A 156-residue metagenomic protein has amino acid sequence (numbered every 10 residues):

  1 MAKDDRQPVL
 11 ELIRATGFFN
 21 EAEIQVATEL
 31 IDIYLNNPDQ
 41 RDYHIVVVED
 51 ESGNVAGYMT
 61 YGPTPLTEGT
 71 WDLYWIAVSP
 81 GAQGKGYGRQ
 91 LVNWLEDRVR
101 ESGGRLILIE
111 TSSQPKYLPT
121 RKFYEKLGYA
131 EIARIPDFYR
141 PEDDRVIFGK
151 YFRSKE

Functional and structural regions predicted by a protein language model:
K3-Y74, S79-G81, V92-W94, R98 (+3 more regions): Acetyl-CoA-dependent GNAT
A77, S113-P115: Active-site-proximal loop/turn and secondary-structure-junction residues that shape catalytic pockets, frequently
G86-G88: Conserved G/P- and acidic residue-centered "switch" motifs that form tight phosphate/ATP-binding loops in soluble
V99-S112: Conserved GNAT acetyl-CoA-binding A-motif
E110-S113, E125-R145: Conserved catalytic-core motifs of GNAT/GCN5-like acyltransferases
T120: Helix-turn-helix
